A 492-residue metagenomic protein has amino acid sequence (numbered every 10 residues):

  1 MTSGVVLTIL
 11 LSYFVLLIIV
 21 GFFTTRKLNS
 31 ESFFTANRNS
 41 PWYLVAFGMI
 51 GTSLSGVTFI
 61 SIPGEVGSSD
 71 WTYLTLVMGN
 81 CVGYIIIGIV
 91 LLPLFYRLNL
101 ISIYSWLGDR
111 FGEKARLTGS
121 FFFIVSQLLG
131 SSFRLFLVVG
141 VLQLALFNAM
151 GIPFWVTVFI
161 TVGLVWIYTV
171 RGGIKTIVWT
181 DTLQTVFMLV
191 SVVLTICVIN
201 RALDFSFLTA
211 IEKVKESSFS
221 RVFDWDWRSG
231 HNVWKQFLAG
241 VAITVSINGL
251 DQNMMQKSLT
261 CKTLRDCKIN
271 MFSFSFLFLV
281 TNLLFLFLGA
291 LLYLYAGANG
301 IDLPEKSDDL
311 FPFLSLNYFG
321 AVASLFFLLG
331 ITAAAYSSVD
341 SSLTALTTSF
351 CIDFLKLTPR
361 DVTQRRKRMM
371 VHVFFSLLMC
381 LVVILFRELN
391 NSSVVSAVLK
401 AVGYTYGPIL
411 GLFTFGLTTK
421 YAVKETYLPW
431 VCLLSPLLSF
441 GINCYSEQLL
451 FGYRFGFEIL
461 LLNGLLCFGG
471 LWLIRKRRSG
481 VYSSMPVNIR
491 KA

Functional and structural regions predicted by a protein language model:
M1-A492: Membrane-embedded helix-loop-helix hairpins and adjacent transmembrane boundary segments in multi-pass transporters
